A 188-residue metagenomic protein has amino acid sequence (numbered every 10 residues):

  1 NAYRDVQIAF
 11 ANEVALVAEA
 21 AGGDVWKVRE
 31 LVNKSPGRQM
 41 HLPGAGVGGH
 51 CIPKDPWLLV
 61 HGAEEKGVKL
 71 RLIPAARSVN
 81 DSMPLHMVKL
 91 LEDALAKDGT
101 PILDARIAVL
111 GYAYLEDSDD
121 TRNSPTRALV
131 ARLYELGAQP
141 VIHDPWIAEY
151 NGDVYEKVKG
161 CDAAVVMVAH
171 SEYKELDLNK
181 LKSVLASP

Functional and structural regions predicted by a protein language model:
N1-P188: Structural/interface elements that position substrates and couple domains in central-metabolism enzymes
